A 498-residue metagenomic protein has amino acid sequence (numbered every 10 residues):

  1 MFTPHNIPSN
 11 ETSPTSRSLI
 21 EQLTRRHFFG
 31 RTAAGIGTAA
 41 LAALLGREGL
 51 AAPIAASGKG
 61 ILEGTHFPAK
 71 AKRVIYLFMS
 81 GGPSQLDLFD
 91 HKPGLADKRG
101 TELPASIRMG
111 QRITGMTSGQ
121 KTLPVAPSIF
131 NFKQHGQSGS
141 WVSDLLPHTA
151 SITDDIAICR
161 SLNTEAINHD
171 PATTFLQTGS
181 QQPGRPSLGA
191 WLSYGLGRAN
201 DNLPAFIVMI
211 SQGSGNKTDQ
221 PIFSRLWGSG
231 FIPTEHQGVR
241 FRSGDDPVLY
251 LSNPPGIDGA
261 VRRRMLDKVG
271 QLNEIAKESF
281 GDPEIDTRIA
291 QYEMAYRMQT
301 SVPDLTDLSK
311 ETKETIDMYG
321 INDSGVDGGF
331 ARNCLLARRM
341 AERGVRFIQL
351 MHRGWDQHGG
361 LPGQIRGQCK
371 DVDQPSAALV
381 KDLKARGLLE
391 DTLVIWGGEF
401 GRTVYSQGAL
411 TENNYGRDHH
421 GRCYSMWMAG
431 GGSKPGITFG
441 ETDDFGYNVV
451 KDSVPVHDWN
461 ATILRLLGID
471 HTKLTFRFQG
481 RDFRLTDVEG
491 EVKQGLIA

Functional and structural regions predicted by a protein language model:
F2-A498: Ligand-binding pockets and gating/stacking loops
